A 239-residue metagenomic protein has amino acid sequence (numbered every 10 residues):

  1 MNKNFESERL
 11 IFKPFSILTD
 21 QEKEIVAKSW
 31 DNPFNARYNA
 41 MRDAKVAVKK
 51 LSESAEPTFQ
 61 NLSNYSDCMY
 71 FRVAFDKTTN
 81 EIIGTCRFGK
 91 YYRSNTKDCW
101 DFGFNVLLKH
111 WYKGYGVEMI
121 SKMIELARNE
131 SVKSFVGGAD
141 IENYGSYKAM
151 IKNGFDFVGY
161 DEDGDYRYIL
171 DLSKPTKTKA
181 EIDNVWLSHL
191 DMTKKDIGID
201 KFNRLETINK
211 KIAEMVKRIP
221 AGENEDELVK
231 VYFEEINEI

Functional and structural regions predicted by a protein language model:
M1-K109, K122, L126, D156-E238: GNAT-family acyltransferases
N105, E118, G145: Short alpha-helical segment within the catalytic ATP-binding CA
W111-Y112, D140: Nucleotide-sugar-dependent glycosyltransferase donor-binding/catalytic pocket residues
Y112-E125, K148-K152: Conserved acetyl-CoA-binding loop-helix of GNAT-fold acetyltransferases
E130-A139: Conserved GNAT acetyl-CoA-binding A-motif
G138, Y147, I151-N153, V158: A generic "structured core" feature
